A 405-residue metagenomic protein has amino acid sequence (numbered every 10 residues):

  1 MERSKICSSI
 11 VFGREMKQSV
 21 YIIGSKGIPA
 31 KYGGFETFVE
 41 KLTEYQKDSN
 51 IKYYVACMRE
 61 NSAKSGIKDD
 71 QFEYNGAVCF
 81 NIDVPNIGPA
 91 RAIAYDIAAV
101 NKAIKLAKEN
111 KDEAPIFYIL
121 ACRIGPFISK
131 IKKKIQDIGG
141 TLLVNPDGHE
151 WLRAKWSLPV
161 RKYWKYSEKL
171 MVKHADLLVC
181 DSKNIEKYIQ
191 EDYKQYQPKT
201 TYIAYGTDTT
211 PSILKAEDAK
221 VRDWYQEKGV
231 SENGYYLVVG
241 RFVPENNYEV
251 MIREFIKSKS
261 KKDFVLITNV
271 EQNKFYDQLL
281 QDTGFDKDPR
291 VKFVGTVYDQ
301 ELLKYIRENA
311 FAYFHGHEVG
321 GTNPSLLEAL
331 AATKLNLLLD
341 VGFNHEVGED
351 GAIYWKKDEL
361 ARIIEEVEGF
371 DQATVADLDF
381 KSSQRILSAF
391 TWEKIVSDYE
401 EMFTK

Functional and structural regions predicted by a protein language model:
Y21, Y225-N246, I252-K259, F264-V265: Conserved donor-binding/catalytic core segment of Leloir-type glycosyltransferases
R59-N61, T207, V239, D263-L279 (+1 more regions): Glycosyltransferase donor-sugar binding loop
A92-A103, A114-D147, G321: An aromatic- and histidine-rich active-site surface loop
V160-L178: Membrane-proximal helix-turn-helix segments that form the acceptor-binding/catalytic region of lipid-linked
K173-T200, A204-S212, V221, Y399: A short, active-site helix/loop in glycosyltransferases that binds the activated sugar's phosphate group
Y305-G321, K334: Acidic donor-binding loop of glycosyltransferase active sites
H345-E368: Change "using UDP/GDP/dTDP sugars" to "using nucleotide sugars
A373-T404: A charged, aromatic-enriched C-terminal amphipathic alpha-helix characteristic of glycosyltransferases across folds
